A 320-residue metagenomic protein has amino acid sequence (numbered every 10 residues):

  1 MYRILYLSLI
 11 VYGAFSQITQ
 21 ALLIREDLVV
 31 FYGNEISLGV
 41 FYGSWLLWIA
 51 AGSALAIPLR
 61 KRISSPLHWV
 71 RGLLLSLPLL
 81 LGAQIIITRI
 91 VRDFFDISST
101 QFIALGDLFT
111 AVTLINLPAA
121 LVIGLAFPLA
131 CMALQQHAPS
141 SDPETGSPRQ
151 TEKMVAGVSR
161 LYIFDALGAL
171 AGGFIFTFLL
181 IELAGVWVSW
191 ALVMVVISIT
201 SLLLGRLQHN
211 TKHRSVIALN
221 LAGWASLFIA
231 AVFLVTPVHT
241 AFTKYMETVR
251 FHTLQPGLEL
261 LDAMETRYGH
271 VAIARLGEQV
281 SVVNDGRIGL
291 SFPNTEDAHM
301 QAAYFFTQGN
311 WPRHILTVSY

Functional and structural regions predicted by a protein language model:
M1-Y320: Alpha-helical transmembrane segments of multi-pass membrane proteins
